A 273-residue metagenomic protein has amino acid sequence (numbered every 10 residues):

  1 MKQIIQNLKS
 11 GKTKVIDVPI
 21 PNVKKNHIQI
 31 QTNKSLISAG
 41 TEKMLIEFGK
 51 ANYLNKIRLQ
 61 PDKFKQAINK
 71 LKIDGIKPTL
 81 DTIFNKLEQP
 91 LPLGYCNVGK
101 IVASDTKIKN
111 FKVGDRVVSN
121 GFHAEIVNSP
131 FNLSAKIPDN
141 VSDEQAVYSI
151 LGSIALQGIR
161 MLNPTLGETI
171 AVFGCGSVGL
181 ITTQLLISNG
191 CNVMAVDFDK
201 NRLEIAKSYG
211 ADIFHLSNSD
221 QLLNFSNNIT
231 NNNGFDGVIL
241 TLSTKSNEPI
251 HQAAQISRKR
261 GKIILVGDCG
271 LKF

Functional and structural regions predicted by a protein language model:
M1-N85, Q89, G121: Short N-terminal strand-loop motif that marks the start of NAD(P)H/FAD-dependent oxidoreductase cofactor-binding domains
N33, K112-D115, E168: Structural motif
P78-L87, C96-N120: A glycine-/small-residue-rich N-terminal strand-loop-strand element that serves as the cofactor-binding glycine loop
P92-Y95, N120-N132: A structural motif shared across PLP-dependent enzymes of the aminotransferase-like
V127-V141, G190: Short, compositionally biased
S142-S219: Mid-domain Rossmann-like dinucleotide-binding core that forms the NAD(H)/NADP(H) cofactor-binding site
I213-F273: Glycine-rich cofactor phosphate-binding loops and adjacent beta1-alpha1 units of small-molecule cofactor enzyme domains
